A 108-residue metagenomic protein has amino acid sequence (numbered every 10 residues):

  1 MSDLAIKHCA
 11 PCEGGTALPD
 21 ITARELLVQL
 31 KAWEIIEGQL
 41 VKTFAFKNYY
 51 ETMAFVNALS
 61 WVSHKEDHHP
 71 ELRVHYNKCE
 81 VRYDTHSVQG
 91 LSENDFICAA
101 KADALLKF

Functional and structural regions predicted by a protein language model:
M1-F108: Charge-rich alpha-helical segments
